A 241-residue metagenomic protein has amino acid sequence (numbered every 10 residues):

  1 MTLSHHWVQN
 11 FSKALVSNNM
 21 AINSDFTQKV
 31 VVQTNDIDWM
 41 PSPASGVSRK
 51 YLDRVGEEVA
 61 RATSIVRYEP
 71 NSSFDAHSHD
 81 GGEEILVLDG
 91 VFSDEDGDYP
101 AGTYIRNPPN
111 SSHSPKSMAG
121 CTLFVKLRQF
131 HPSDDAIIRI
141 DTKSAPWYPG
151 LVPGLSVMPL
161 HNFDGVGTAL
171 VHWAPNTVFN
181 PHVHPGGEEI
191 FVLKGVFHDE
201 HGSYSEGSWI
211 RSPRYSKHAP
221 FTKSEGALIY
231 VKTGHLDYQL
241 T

Functional and structural regions predicted by a protein language model:
W7-E58, G120-G165: A short, N-terminal "cap"/entry segment at the start of jelly-roll beta-barrel domains of the cupin/DSBH fold
V47, E57, D98, P109-S133 (+1 more regions): Ligand-binding loop in jelly-roll beta-barrel domains
Y51, L155-S208, S216, K223: Acidic/His-leaning functional-site neighborhoods
S64-I65, D75-H79, D96, P115-K116 (+4 more regions): Short histidine-centered beta-strand/loop micro-motifs that create catalytic or ligand/metal-coordination sites
E69-S72, H79-D94, P185-E200, E206: Glycine- and acidic-residue-biased ligand/ion/polar-headgroup-sensing regions
S73, Y104, V178, S208-W209 (+1 more regions): Residue-level marker of beta-strand positions
S93-N110, D199-H218: Short acidic-glycine-tyrosine-enriched beta hairpin
